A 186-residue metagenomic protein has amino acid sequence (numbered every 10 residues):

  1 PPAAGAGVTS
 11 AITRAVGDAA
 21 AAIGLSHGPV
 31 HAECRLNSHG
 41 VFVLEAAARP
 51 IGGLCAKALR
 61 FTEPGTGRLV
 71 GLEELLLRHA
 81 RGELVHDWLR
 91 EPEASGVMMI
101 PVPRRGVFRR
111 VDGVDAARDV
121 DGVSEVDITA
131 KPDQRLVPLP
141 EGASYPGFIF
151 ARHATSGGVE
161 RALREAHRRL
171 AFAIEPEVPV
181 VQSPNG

Functional and structural regions predicted by a protein language model:
P1-T9: A short, structured beta-strand-centered segment in the mid-to-C-terminal lobe of catalytic cores from group-transfer
V8-A11, G158: Residues at the start of alpha-helices and the adjacent loop-to-helix junctions
S10-A32, N37-S38, A47-D112: Active-site "cap" helix and flanking loop/linker of ATP-utilizing ligase/carboxylase catalytic domains
G40-F42: Conserved protein kinase catalytic/activation segment
L44, A48, A143: Short glycine- and Lys/Arg-enriched binding-loop motifs that mark or flank ligand-binding interfaces
E74-G186: Peripheral (often C-terminal) accessory segments that flank ATP-dependent C-N-forming ligase machineries
